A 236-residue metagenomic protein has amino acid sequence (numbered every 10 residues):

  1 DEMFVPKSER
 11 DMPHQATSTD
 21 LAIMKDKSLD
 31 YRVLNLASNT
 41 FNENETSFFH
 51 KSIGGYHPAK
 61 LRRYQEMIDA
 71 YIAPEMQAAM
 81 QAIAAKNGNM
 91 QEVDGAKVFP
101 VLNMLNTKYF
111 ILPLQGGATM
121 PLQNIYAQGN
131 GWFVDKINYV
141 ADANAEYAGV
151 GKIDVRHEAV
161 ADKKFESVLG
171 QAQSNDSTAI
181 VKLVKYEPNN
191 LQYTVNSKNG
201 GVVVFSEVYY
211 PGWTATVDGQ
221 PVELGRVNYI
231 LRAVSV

Functional and structural regions predicted by a protein language model:
D1-Q15, T19-V101, Q123-G170, Y209-Y210 (+1 more regions): Extracytoplasmic/lumenal acceptor-recognition loop(s) of multi-pass membrane glycoenzymes
R32-N35, N106-L112: Short, hydrophobic beta-strand segments that form beta-sheet elements in well-ordered domains
N39-N42, F110, G116-G117: Solvent-exposed loop/turn segments at secondary-structure junctions within structured extracellular/periplasmic domains
N103-N106, G219: Glycine-centered helix-boundary capping/hinge motifs
G117, A161-V236: Active-site-proximal, structured, solvent-exposed surfaces of multi-pass membrane proteins that position macromolecular
T119-P121: Accessory structured domains or lobes within enzymes
